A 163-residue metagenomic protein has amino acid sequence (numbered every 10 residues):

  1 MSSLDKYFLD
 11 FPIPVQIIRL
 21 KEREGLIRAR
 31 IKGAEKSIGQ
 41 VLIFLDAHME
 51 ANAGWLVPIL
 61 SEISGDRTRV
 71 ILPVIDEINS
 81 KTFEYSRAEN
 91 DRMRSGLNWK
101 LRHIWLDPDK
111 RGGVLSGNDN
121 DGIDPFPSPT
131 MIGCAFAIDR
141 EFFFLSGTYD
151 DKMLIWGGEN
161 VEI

Functional and structural regions predicted by a protein language model:
M1-R19: Acidic donor-binding segment of Leloir-type glycosyltransferases
I13-P14, G39-Q40, D66-R69: Loop/turn elements at helix/coil->beta-strand transitions in domains of secreted/extracellular proteins
R19-L26: Short, acidic/glycine-rich phosphate-metal binding loop used to engage nucleotide
I27, I104-A137: A recurrent flexible, glycine/aromatic-enriched loop bordering the glycosyltransferase active site that acts as
I31-V41: Active-site nucleotide-sugar/metal-binding loop of Leloir-type enzymes
G39-N52: Short beta-strand-to-loop acidic/aromatic patch adjacent to the donor-nucleotide binding site
E50, G54-D107: Conserved donor NDP-sugar-binding/catalytic core segment of glycosyltransferases
I59, P129-T130, C134-F136, E141-G147 (+1 more regions): A short, conserved alpha-helix in the catalytic core of glycosyltransferases
